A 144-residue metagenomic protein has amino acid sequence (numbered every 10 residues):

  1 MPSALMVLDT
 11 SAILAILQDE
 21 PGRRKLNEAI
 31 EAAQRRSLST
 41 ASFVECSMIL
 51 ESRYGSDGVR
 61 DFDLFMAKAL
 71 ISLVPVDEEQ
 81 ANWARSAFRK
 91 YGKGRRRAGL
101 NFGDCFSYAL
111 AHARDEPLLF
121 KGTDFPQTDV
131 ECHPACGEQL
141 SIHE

Functional and structural regions predicted by a protein language model:
M1-L38, E51-L64, I142: Short, well-structured N-terminal submotif of metal-dependent ribonuclease cores
M6, Q34-S37, A69-V74, P117: Short loop->beta-strand "edge-of-pocket" segments that line small-molecule binding or catalytic clefts across diverse
I13-L14, F43, F125-P126: A generic structural signal for short hydrophobic patches within well-formed alpha-helices
R53-D57, Y91-K93, A135-Q139: Short, hinge-like loop/turn segments at secondary-structure boundaries
S72-P117: Active-site neighborhoods of divalent-metal-dependent phosphate/nucleic-acid chemistry enzymes
Y108, H112-E144: Acidic, PIN/NYN-like endoribonuclease modules and their adjacent C-terminal/linker elements
